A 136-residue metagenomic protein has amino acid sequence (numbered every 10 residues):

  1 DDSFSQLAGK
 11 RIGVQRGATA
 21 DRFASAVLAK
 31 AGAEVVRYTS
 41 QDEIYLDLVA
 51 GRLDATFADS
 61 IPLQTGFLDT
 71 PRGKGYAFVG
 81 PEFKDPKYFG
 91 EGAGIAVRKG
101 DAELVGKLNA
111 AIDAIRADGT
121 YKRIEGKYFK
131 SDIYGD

Functional and structural regions predicted by a protein language model:
D1-D136: Proline/Glycine/Serine-rich low-complexity intrinsically disordered segments that serve as flexible stalks/linkers
